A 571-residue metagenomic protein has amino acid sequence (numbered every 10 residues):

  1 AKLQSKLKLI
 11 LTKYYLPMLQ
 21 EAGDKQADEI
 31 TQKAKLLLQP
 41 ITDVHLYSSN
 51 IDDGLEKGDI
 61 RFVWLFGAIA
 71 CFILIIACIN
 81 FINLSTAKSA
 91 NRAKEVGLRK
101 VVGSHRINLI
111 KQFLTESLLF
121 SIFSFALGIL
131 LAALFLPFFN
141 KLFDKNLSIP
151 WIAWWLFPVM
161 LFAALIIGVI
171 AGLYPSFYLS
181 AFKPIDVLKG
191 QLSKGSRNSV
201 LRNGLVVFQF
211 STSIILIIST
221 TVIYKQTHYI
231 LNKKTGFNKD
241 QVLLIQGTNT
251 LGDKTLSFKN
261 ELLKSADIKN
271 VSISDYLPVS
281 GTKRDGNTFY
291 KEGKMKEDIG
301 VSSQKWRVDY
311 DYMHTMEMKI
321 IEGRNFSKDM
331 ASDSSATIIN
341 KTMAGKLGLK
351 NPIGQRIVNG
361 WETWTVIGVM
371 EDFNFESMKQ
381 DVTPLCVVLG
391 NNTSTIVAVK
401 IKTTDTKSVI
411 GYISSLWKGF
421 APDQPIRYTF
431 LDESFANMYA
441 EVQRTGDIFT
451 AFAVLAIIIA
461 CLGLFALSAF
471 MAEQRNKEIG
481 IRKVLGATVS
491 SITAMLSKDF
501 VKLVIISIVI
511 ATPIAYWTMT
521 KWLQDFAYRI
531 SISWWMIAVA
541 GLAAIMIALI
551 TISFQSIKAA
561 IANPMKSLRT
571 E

Functional and structural regions predicted by a protein language model:
A1-G58, S257-E441: Mid-to-C-terminal secondary-structure elements that act as membrane-proximal/extracytoplasmic interface segments
L3, L38, N80-L84, L98 (+21 more regions): Generic structural signal for small/hydrophobic residues in well-ordered secondary structure, especially within
T12-A70, A90-N91, H105, F135-L161 (+7 more regions): Membrane-helix entry/capping segments
L37, I41, L118-P184, K225 (+1 more regions): Small-residue-rich transmembrane alpha-helices
G58-K94, L201-Q226, Q443-K477, V504-I506 (+1 more regions): Hydrophobic alpha-helical transmembrane segments of multi-pass inner-membrane transport and secretion
A77-F120, A181-L192, L462-L503, I561-T570: Intracellular coupling helices
A181-F210: N-terminal Sec/SRP start-transfer signal
N232-T255: Membrane-interface junction motifs in transport/secretion proteins
